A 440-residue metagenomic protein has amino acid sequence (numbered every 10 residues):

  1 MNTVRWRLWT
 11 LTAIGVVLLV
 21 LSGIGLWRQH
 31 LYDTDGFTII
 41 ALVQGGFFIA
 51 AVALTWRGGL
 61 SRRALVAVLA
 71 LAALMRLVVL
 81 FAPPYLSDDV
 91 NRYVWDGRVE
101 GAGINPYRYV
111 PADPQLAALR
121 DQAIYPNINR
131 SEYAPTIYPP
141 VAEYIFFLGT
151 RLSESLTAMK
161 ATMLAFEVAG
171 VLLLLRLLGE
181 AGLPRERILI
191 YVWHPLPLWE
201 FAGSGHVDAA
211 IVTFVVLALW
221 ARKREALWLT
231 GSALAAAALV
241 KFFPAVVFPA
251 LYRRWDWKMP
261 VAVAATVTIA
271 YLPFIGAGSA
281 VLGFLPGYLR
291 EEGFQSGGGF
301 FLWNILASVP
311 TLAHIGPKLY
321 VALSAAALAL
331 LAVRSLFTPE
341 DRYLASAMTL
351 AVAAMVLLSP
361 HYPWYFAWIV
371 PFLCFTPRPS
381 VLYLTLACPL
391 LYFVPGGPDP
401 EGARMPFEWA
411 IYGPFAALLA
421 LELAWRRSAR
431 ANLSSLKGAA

Functional and structural regions predicted by a protein language model:
M1-V78, G179, P339-A345, A424-R430 (+1 more regions): Start-transfer (signal-anchor) and selected internal transmembrane alpha helices of multi-pass inner/ER membrane
R5, I49-W56, L148, S155-A181 (+2 more regions): Transmembrane-helix motifs of polytopic, lipid-linked glycan transferases
L60-T162: Intramembrane catalytic core of multi-pass membrane enzymes that act on lipidic substrates
R62-R63, A67, L174-L196, E225: Transmembrane-helix signature of polytopic, membrane-embedded enzymes that assemble or transfer cell-envelope glycans
V68-M75, W255-G276: Hydrophobic alpha-helical membrane-interfacial segments at the cytosolic entry of transmembrane helices
V171, T268, L289-P363, L433-L436 (+1 more regions): Aromatic/glycine/proline-enriched transmembrane-helix motif characteristic of membrane-embedded glycan-assembly enzymes
V171-L175, A210-A226, A351: Specific aromatic-rich, kink-prone transmembrane helix
P377-A440: Aromatic-enriched
